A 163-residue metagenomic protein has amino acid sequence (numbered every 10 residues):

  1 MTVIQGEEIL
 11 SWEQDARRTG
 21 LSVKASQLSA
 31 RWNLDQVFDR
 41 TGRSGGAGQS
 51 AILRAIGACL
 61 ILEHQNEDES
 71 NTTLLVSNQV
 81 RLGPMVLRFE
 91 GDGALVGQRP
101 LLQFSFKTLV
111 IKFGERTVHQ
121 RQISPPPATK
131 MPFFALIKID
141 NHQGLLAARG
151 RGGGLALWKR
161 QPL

Functional and structural regions predicted by a protein language model:
T2-L163: Soluble ligand-binding/transfer domains with enclosed cavities or grooves
